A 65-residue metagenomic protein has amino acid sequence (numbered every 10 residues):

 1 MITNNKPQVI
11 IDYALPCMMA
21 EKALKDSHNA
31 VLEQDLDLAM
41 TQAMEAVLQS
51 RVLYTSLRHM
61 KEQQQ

Functional and structural regions predicted by a protein language model:
M1-N5, K61-Q65: Short intrinsically disordered terminal tails
I2-A14: Short, charge/polar-rich alpha-helical segments
D12-A23: Short amphipathic alpha-helical heptad-repeat segments
K22-Q64: Short, charge-rich amphipathic interface segments used for partner binding and complex assembly
